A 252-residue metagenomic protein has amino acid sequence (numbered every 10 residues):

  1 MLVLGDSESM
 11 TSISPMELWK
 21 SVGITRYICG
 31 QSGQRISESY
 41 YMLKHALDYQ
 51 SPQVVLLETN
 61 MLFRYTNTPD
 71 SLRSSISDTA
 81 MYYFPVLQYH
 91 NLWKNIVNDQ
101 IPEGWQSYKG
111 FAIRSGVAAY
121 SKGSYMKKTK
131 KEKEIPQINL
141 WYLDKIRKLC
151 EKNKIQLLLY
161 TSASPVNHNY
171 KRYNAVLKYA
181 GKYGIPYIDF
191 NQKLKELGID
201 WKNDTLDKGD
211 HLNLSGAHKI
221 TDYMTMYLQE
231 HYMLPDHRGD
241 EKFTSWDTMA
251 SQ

Functional and structural regions predicted by a protein language model:
V3, I28-S32, K130-P136, Y160-V166 (+1 more regions): Second-shell loop/turn segments in exported
V3-L4, E8-L87: Membrane-embedded segments
I13, E17, E38-M42, V54 (+10 more regions): Extracytoplasmic/secreted proteins, especially bacterial periplasmic and envelope-associated proteins
G33-S37, Y49, K133-W141, N167-Y170 (+1 more regions): Soluble non-cytosolic domains of exported or imported proteins
D48-S51, K148-K152, T225, Q229 (+1 more regions): Sec-exported extracytoplasmic/periplasmic mature domains
V54-T66, I113-L197: Conserved, well-ordered alpha-helix/loop/beta-strand core segments that scaffold catalytic motifs
P69-Q156, G239-Q252: Secreted/periplasmic serine-hydrolase-like ester/acetyl group-modifying domain
T205-W246: Histidine-centered active-site loop/cap adjacent to the catalytic His in serine esterases/O-acetyl transfer systems
